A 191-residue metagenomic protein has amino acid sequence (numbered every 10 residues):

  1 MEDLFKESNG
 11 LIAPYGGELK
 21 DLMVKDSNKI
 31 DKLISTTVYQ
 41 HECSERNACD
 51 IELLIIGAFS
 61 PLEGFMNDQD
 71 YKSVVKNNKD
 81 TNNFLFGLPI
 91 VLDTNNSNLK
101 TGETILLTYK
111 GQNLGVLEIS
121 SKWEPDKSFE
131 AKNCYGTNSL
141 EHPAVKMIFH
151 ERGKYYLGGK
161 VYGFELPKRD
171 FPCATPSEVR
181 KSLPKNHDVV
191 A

Functional and structural regions predicted by a protein language model:
M1-A191: Non-catalytic terminal extensions that flank enzyme cores
